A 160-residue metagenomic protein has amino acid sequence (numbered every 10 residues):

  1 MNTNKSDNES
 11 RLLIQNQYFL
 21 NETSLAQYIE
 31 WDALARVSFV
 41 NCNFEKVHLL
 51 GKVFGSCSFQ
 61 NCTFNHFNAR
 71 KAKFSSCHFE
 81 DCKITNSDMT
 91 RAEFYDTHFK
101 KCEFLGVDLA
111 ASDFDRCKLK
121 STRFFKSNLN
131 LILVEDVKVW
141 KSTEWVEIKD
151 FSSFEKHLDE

Functional and structural regions predicted by a protein language model:
N2-E160: Tandem repeat scaffolds
